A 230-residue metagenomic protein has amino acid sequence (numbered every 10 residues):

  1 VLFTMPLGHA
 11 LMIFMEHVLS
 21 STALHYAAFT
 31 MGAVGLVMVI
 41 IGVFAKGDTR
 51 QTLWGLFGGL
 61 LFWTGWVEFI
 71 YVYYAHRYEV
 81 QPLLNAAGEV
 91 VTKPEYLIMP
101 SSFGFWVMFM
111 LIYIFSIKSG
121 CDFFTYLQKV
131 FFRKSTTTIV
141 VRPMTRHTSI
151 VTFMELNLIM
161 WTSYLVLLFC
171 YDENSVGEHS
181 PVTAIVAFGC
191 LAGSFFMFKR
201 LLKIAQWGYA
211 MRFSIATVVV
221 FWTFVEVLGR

Functional and structural regions predicted by a protein language model:
F3-H17, M160-D172: Membrane-embedded alpha-helical segments in integral membrane proteins
M5-H9, T30-F44: Central hydrophobic cores of alpha-helical transmembrane segments in multi-pass inner-membrane proteins across all
L11-A23, G42-D48, E173-N174: Short, hydrophobic transmembrane alpha-helix segments
V18-G35, E178-V186: Loop-to-helix transition at the N-terminal end of transmembrane alpha-helices
A45-V141: Membrane-interface helix-loop-helix junctions at boundaries between adjacent transmembrane segments
G59-W66, R212-T223: Small-residue-rich segments of transmembrane alpha-helices in multi-pass membrane proteins, especially helix faces
K93-P100, M110-R212: Long, contiguous internal "core" modules enriched in hydrophobic/ aromatic residues
S163, V219-R230: Hydrophobic alpha-helical transmembrane segments in multi-pass integral membrane proteins
